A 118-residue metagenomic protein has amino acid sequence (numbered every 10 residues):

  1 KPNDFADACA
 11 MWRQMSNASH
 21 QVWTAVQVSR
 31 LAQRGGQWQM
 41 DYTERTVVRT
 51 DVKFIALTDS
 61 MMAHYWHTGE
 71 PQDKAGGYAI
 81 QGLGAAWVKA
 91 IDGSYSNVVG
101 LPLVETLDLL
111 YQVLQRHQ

Functional and structural regions predicted by a protein language model:
K1-Q118: Anionic-ligand binding patches
